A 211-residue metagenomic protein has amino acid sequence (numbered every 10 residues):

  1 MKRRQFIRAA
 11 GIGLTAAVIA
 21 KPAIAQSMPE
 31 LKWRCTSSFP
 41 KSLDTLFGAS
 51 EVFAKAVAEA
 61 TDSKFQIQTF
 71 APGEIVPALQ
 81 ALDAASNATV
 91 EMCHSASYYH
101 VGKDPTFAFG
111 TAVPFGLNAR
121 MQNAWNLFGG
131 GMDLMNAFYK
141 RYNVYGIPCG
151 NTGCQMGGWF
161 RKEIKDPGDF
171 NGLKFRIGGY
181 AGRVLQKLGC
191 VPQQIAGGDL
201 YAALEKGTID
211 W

Functional and structural regions predicted by a protein language model:
Q5-A25: N-terminal export signals
P22-S37, E59-Q66, K140, E163-K174 (+1 more regions): Immediate post-signal peptide segment of exported/extracytoplasmic ligand-binding proteins
R34-E51, P72-V76: Extracytoplasmic "Venus flytrap"
L43-Q68, G130, R183: Short, polar/charged alpha-helical segment
A54-K55, A96-P192, G197, A203: Contiguous mixed-secondary-structure segments that line small-molecule binding/active-site clefts of soluble domains
E59, I67-S86, E91, A108 (+1 more regions): Extracytoplasmic small-molecule ligand-binding "clamshell" domains of the periplasmic binding protein/Venus flytrap
S63-K64, A81-S95, R176, C190-P192 (+1 more regions): Alpha-to-beta junction loops
F70-D83, G178-Y180, Q193-K206: Short helix-initiation/N-cap motifs at beta->coil->alpha
